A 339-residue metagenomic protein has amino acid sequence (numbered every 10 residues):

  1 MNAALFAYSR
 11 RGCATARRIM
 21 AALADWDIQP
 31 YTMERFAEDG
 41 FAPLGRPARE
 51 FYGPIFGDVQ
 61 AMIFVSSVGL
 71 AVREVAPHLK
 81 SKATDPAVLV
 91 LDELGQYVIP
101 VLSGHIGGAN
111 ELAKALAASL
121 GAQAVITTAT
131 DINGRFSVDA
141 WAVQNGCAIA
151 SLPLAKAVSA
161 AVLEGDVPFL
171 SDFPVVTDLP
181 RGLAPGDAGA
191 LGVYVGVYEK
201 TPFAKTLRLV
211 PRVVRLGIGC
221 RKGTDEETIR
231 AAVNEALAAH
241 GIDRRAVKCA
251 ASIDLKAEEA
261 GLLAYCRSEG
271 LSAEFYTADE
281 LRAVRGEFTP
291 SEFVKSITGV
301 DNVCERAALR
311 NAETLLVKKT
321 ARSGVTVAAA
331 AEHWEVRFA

Functional and structural regions predicted by a protein language model:
M1-L5: Extreme N-terminal starter segment of soluble prokaryotic enzymes
R11-I28, E34-F36, P43-P47, P54-N110 (+4 more regions): Conserved mixed alpha/beta catalytic, RNA-binding, or beta-rich assembly cores of soluble enzyme, regulatory
G40-Q60, E287-C304: Glycine-rich, anion-gripping cofactor-binding loops and their flanking helix/strand elements in enzyme active sites
F51, A76, E313-L315: Short secondary-structure capping/turn segments at boundaries of alpha-helices and beta-strands
V98-I99, E258-L262, A283-G286, G324-T326: Short active-site-adjacent structural elements
S119-G121, A129, I297-A312: Helix-rich interaction surfaces within compact, conserved domain-sized segments that mediate assembly or partner
Y194-P202, T206-V210, C304-A339: C-terminal edge-of-domain segments
C266-G299: Conserved phosphate-binding/catalytic loops in two-lobed NTP-binding clefts
